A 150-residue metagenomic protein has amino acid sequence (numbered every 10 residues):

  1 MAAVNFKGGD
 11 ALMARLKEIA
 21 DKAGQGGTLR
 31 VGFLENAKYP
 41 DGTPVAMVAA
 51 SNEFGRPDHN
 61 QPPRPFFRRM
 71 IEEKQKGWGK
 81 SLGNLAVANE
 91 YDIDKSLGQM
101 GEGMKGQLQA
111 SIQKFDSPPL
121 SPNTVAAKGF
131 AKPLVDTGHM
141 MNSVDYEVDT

Functional and structural regions predicted by a protein language model:
M1-T150: Short, Lys/Arg-rich flexible segments
